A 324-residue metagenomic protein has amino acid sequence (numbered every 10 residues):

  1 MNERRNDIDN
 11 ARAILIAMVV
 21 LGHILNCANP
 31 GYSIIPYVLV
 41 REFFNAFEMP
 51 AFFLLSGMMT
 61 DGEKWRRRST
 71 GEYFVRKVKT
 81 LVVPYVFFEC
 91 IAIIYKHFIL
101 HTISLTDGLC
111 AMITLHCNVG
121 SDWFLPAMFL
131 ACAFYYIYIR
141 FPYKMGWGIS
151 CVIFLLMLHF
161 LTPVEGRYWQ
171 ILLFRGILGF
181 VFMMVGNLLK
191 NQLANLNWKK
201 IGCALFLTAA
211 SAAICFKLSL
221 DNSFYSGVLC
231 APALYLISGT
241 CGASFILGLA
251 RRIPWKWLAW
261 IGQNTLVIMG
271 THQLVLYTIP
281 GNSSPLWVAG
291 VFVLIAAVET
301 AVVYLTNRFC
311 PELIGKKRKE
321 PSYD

Functional and structural regions predicted by a protein language model:
M1-D324: Alpha-helical transmembrane segments and their immediate juxtamembrane cytosolic regions
